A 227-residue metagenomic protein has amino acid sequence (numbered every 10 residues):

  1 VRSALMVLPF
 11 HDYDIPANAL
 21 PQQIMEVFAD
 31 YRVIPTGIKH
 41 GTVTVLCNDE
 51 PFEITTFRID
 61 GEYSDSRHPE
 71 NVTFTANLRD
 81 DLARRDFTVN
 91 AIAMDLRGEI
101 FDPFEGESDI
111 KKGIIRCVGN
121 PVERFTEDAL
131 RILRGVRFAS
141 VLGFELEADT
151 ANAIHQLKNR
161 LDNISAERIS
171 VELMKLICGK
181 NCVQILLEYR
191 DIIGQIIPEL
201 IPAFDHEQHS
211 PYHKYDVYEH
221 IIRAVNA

Functional and structural regions predicted by a protein language model:
V1-A227: Catalytic cores of the polymerase beta-like nucleotidyltransferase superfamily and closely associated nucleotide
